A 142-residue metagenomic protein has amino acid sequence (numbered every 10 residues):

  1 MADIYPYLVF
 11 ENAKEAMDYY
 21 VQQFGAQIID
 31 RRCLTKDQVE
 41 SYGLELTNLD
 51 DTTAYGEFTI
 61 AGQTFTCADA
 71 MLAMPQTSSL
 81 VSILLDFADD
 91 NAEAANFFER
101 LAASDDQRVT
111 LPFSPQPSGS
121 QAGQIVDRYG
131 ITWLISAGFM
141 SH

Functional and structural regions predicted by a protein language model:
M1-Y5, S78-S82: Short, solvent-exposed beta-strand edge segments and adjacent coil->beta transition regions
L8, I29, D51, T59 (+2 more regions): Vicinal oxygen chelate
L8-G62: Core segments of cupin and vicinal oxygen chelate
L34, Q76-S78: A short alpha-helix capping/helix-coil boundary motif
D37, L80, R108-V109: Generic signal for short, ordered secondary-structure residues within or immediately flanking folded domains
